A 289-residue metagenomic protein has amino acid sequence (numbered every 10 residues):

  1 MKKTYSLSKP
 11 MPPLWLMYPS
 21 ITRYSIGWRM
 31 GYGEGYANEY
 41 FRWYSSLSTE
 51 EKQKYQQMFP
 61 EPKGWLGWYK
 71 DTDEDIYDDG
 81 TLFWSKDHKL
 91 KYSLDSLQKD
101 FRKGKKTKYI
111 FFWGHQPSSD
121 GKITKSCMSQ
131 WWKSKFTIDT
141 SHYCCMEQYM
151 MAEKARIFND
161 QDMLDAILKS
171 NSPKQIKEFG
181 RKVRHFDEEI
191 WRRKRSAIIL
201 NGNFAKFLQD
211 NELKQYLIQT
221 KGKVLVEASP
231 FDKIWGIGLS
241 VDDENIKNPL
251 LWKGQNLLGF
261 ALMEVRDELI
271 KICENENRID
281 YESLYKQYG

Functional and structural regions predicted by a protein language model:
K2-G289: Charged, low-complexity intrinsically disordered segments
